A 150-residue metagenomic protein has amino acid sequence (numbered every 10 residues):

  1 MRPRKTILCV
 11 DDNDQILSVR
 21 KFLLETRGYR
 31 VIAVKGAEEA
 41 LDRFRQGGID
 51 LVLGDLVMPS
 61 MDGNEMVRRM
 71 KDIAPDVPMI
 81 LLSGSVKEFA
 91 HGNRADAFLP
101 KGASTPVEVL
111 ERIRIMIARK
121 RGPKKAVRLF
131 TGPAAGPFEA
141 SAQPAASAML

Functional and structural regions predicted by a protein language model:
R4-Q15, R20-L24, V52: Conserved acidic segment of CheY-like receiver
A33-D42, G63: Helix N-cap/capping motif at the beta->alpha junctions
D42, N64-D76: Short amphipathic alpha-helix used as the core "switch/output" element in two-component signaling
D55: Active-site residues of response regulator receiver
M58: Receiver (REC) domain active-site loop signature in two-component systems and cognate sites in sensor histidine kinases
G102-K125: C-terminal output helix
R119-L150: CheY-like receiver
